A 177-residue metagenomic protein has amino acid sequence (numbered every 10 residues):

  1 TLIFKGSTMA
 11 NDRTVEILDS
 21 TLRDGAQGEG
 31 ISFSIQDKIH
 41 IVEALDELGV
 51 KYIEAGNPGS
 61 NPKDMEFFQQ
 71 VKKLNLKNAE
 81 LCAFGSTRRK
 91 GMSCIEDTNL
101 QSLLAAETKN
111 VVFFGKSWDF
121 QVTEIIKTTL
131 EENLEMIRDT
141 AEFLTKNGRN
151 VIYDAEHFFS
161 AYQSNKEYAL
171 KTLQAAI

Functional and structural regions predicted by a protein language model:
F4-I31: N-terminal amphipathic alpha-helix/helix-capping segment at the start of soluble metabolic enzymes
L18-S20, G56, C82-S86, V112-F114 (+1 more regions): A cross-family glycoside hydrolase active-site/sugar-binding cleft signature
Q27, I31-Y52, Q70, L74 (+1 more regions): Alpha/beta enzyme core
G30, G56-G59: Glycine-centered small-residue hotspots that permit tight backbone geometry or close packing
P58-K63, S86-R89: Short active-site-proximal "capping" loops at secondary-structure junctions
P62-K77: Glycine-rich loop at the start of a catalytic domain that most often binds anionic cofactors/ligands
